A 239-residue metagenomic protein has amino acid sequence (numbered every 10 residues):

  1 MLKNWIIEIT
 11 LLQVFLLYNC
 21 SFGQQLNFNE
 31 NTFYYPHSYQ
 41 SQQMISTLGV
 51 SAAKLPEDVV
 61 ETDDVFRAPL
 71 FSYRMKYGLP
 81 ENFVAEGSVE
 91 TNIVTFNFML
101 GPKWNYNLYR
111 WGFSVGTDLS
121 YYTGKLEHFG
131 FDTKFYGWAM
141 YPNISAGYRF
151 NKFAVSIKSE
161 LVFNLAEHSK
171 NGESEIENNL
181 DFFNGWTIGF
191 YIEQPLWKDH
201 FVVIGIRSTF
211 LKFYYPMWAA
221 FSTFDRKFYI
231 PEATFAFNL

Functional and structural regions predicted by a protein language model:
M1-W5: Positively charged n-region of N-terminal signal peptides that target proteins for export
E8-Y18: Bacterial N-terminal signal peptides
C20-G49, T62: Outer-membrane beta-barrel biogenesis signature
N31, Q42-S46, P69-Y73, F96-L100 (+3 more regions): Hydrophobic, lipid-facing positions within transmembrane beta-strands of outer-membrane proteins
Y34-Q43, N82, N107-V115, G147-V155 (+1 more regions): Short loop/turn motifs that connect adjacent beta-strands in outer-membrane beta-barrel proteins
M44-P56, L79-I93, F98, G112-E127 (+3 more regions): Transmembrane beta-strand segments that form the barrel wall of outer-membrane beta-barrel proteins
A52-K54, F129-L239: Outer-membrane beta-barrel transmembrane domain signature
E57-P69, E86-L100, Y136, F221-F228: Solvent-exposed loop/turn segments connecting transmembrane beta-strands in outer-membrane beta-barrel proteins
